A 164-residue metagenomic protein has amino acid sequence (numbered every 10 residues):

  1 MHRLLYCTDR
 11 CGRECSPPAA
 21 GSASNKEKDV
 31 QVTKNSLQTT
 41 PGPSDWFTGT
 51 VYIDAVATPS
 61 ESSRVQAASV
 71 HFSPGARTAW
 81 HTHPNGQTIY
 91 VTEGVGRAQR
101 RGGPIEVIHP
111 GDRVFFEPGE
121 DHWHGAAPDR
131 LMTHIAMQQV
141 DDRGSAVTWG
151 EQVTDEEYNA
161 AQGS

Functional and structural regions predicted by a protein language model:
S22-V65, A146-S164: A short, N-terminal "cap"/entry segment at the start of jelly-roll beta-barrel domains of the cupin/DSBH fold
Q66-H83: Conserved short histidine dyad/triad with adjacent acidic residue
T78-W80, A98-Q99, F116, D121-P128: Short beta-strand His + acidic residue motifs that chelate non-heme Fe in jelly-roll/DSBH and cupin folds
P84-R97, R101-G102: Glycine- and acidic-residue-biased ligand/ion/polar-headgroup-sensing regions
T88, F115, D129-T148: A short hydrophobic beta-strand segment most commonly corresponding to one strand of the jelly-roll/cupin
G102-G119: Short acidic-glycine-tyrosine-enriched beta hairpin
